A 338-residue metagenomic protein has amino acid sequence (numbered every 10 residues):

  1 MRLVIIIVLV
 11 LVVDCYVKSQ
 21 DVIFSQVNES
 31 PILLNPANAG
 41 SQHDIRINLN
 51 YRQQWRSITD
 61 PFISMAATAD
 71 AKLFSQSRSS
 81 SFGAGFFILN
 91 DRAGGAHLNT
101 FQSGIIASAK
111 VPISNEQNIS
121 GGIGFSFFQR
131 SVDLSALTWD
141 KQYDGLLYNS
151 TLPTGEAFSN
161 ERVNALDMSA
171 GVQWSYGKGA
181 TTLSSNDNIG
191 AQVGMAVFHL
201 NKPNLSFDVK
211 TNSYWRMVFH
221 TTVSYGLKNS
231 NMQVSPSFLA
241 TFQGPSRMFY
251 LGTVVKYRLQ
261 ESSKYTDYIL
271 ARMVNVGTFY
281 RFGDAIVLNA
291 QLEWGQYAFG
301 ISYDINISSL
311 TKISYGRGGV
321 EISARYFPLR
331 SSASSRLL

Functional and structural regions predicted by a protein language model:
M1-V4, S114: Positively charged n-region of N-terminal signal peptides that target proteins for export
L3-V13: Sec-dependent N-terminal signal peptides
D14-S19: Sec/Tat signal peptide C-region and signal peptidase I cleavage site
Q20-L338: Subset of outer-membrane beta-barrel
